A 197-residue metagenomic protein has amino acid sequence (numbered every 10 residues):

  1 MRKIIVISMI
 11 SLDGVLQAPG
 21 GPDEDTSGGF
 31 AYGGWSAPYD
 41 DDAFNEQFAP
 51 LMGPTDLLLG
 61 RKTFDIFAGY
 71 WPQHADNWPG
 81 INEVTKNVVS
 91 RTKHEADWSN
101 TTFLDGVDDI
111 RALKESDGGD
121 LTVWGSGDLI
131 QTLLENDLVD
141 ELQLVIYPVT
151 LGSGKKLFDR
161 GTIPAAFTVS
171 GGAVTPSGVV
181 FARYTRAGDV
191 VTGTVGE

Functional and structural regions predicted by a protein language model:
M1-L138, P148-E197: Portal/gating segments that form or line small-molecule/metal binding sites
E141: Short, conserved catalytic or interaction motifs in soluble domains
